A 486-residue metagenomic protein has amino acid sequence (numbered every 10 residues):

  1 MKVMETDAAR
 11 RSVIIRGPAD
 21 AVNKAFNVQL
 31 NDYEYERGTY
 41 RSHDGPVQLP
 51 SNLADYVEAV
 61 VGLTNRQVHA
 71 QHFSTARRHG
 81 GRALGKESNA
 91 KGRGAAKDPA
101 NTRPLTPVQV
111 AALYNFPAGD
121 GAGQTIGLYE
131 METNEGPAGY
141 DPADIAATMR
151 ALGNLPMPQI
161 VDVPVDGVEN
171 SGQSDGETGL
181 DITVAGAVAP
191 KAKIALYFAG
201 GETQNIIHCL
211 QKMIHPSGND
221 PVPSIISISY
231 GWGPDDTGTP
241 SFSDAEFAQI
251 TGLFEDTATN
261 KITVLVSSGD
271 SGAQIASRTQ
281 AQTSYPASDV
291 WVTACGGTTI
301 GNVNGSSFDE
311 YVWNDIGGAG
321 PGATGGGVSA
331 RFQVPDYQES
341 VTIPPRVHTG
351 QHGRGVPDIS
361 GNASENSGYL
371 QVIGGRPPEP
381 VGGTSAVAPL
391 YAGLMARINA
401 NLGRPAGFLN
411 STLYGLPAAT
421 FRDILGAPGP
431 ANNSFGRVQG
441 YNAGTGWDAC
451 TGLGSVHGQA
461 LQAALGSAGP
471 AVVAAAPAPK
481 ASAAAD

Functional and structural regions predicted by a protein language model:
M1-A9, I14, A19-G297, T324-G325 (+5 more regions): Substrate-binding/charge-relay-adjacent region of secreted/lumenal peptidase catalytic domains
P286, W313, Y337, Q371 (+3 more regions): Short clusters of hydrophobic/aromatic residues that line enzyme substrate/ligand-binding pockets
T299, I343-H348, M395-A449, H457 (+1 more regions): An often Trp-containing, charged/polar helix-loop segment at the C-terminal end of enzyme catalytic cores
G301-F308: Short acidic, Gly/Pro-enriched loop/turn segments at secondary-structure junctions
D309-A319: Phosphate/diphosphate-binding glycine-rich loops and adjacent basic-rich segments that engage nucleotide
G318, V334, V472-A475: Exposed, interaction-prone regions of secreted/extracellular proteins
P470-D486: Long, low-complexity intrinsically disordered segments that are proline/alanine-rich with interleaved serine/threonine
